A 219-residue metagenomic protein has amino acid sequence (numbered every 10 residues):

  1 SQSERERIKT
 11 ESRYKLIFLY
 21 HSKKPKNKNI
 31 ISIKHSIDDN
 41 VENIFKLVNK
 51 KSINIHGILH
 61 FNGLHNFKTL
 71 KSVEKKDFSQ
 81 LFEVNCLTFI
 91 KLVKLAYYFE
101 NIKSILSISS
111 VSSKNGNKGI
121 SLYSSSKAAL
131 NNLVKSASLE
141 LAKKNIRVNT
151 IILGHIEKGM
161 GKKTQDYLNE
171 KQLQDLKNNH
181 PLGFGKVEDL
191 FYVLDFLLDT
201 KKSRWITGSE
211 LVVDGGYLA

Functional and structural regions predicted by a protein language model:
E42, G57-S79, G119-L122, G161-L168: Conserved mid-core segment of classical short-chain dehydrogenase/reductases
L64, K71-K91, L106, L130 (+1 more regions): Catalytic Tyr-X3-Lys loop
V93, S126: Active-site helix of classical SDR
Y98, L139-K143: Alpha-helical segment proximal to the catalytic Tyr-Lys
S110: Residue(s) in the substrate-gating loop at a strand-loop-helix junction that position the organic substrate next
A142, R147, K202-G208: Short, small/polar-rich loop/turn modules that mediate ligand/substrate recognition or access, typified
K143, H155-N179: A glycine/serine/threonine-rich, flexible loop-to-helix segment that serves as the NAD(P) cofactor-binding "lid"
N179-L190: A conserved structural motif in NAD(P)-dependent oxidoreductases
